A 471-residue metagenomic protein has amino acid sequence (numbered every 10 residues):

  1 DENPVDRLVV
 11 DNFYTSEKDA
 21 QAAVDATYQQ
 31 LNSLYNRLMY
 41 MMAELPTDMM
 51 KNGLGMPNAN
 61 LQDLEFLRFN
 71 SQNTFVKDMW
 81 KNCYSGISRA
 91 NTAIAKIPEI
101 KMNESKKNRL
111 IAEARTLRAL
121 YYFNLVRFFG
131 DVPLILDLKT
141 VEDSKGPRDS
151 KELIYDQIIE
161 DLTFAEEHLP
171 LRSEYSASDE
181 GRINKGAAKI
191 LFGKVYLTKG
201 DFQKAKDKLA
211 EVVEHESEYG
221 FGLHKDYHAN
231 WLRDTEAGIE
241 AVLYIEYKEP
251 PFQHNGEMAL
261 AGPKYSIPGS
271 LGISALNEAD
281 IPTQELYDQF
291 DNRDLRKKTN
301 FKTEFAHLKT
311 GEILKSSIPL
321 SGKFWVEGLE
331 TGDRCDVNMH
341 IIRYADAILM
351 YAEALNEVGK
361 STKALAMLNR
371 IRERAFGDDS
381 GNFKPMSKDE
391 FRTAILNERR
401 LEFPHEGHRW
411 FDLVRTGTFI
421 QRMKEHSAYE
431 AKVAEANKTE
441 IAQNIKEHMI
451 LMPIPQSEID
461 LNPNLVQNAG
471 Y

Functional and structural regions predicted by a protein language model:
D1-N58, Y155, L162-L169, E174 (+2 more regions): An aromatic- and glycine-enriched ligand-binding surface/loop that stacks and positions planar moieties
E17, Q21, D25, Q29-L34 (+7 more regions): Conserved, well-structured interaction surfaces
K51-M56, N70, C83-G86, Q157 (+5 more regions): Long, intrinsically disordered, low-complexity segments
A59, F66-L67, E285-Y344: Flexible, polar/acidic helix-loop-strand segments at domain edges
I348, V358-D378: Active/binding-pocket-proximal capping segment
